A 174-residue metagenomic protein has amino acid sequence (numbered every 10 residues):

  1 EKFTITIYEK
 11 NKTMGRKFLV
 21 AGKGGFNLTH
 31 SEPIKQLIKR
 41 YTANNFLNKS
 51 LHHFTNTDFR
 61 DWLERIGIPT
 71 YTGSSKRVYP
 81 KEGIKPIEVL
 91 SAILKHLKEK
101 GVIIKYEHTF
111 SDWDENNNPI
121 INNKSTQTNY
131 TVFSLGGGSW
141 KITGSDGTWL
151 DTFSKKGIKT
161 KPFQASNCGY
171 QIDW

Functional and structural regions predicted by a protein language model:
E1-K23: Glycine-rich FAD pyrophosphate-binding loop
K2-T4, G67, G101, G157: A generic structural signal for alpha->beta connector loops
F3-I5, T70, T131, T160: Hydrophobic anchor at the start of a short beta-strand that flanks the dinucleotide cofactor-binding loop
T13, V20, I87-W174: Predominantly flavin-linked oxidoreductase catalytic cores and closely associated redox partners
K23-G73: Glycine-rich active-site loop/strand segments that organize a redox cofactor
L47-S50, V78-I84, L135-T143: Flexible, glycine/proline-enriched loop segments at strand-loop-helix junctions that form or flank small-ligand binding
H52-F59, E82, P86-L90, D146: Generic structural signal for well-ordered, non-membrane alpha-helical segments in soluble metabolic enzymes
R65-A92, E99: Mobile, glycine/GP-rich and aromatic-enriched active-site lid/loop segments adjacent to catalytic centers
